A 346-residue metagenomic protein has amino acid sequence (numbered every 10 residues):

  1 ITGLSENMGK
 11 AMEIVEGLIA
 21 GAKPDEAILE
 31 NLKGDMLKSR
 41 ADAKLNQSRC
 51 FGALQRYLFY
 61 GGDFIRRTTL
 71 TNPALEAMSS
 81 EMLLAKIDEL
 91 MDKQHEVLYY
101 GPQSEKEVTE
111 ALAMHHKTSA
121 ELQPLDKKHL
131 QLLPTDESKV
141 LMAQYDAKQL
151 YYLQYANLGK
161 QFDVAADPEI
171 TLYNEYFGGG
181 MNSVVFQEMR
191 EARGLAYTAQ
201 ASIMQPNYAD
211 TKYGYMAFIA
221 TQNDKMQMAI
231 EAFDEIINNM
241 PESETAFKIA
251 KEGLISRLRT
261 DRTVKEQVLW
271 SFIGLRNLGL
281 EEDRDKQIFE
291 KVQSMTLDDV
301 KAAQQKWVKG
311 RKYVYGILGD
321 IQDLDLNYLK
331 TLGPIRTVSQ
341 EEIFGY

Functional and structural regions predicted by a protein language model:
I1-P124, T198-Y346: Charge-rich, well-structured scaffold segments of protease-associated domains
N46, D163-A165, I170-T171, M189-A192 (+1 more regions): Short, structured coil/loop segments at alpha-helix boundaries
G62, L84, K127-Q131, E175-Y176 (+2 more regions): Intrinsically disordered, low-complexity segments enriched in polar/charged residues with Gly/Pro, especially when
D88-L90, L132, A143-D146, M189 (+1 more regions): A general structural signal for short secondary-structure junctions and capping/turn motifs
P124-V184, F218, F344-Y346: His/Glu-based metal-binding/catalytic segments typifying zinc-dependent metallopeptidases
L153-L158, G178-A220: A structural supersecondary motif
E169, V184-Q187, W270, E290: A general, composition-driven signal for non-globular sequence regions
